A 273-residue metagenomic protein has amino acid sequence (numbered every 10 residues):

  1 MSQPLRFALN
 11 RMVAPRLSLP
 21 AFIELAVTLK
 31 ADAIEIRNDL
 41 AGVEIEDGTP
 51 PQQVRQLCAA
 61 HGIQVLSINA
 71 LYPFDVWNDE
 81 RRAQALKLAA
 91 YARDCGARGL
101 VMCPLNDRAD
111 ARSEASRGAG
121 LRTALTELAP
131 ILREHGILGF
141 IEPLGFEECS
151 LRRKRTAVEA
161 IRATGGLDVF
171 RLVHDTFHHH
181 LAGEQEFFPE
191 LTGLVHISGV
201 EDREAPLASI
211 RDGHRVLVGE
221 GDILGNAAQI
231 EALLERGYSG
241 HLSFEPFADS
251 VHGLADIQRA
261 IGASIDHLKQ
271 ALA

Functional and structural regions predicted by a protein language model:
M1-A8, R16-D32, A59-G62, A90 (+2 more regions): Histidine-acidic metal/acid-base catalytic patches
N10-A14, R37-A41, A70-P73, L105-D107 (+4 more regions): Active-site beta-loop-alpha junctions enriched in small/polar residues
R16-L17, G48-T49, A83, T123 (+1 more regions): Residue-level recognition of alpha-helix initiation/capping sites
P20-E24, L57-A60, V76-L172, D256: Active-site acidic/histidine proton-transfer and metal-coordination neighborhood in alpha/beta enzyme cores
E35-C58, N106-R112: Glycine-rich, proline-tolerant flexible connector loops at the mouths of alpha/beta enzymes
E35-I36, V65-I68, R98-L105, G139-E142 (+1 more regions): Short beta-strand segments at enzyme active-site cores
T49-V54, K87-L88, A228-Q229: Alpha-helical scaffolding within the catalytic cores of extracellular/periplasmic polymer-degrading hydrolases
L71-D79, V216-G219: The substrate-binding groove and active-site-proximal loops of carbohydrate-active enzymes, especially glycoside
